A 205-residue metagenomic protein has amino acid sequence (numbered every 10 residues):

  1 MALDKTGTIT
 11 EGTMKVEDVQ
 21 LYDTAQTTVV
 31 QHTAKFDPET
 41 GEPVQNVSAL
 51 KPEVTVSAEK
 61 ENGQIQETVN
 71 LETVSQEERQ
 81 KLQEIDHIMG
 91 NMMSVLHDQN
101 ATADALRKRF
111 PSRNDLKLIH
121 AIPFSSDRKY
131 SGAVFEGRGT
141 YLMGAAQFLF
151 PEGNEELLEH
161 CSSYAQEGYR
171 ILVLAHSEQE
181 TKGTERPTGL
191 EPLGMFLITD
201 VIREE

Functional and structural regions predicted by a protein language model:
M1-P192, I198: Cytosolic catalytic regions of ATP/NTP-dependent phosphoryl-transfer enzymes
I198-E205: Short, acidic loop-to-helix structural element flanking the phosphoryl-transfer center in phosphate-processing enzymes
